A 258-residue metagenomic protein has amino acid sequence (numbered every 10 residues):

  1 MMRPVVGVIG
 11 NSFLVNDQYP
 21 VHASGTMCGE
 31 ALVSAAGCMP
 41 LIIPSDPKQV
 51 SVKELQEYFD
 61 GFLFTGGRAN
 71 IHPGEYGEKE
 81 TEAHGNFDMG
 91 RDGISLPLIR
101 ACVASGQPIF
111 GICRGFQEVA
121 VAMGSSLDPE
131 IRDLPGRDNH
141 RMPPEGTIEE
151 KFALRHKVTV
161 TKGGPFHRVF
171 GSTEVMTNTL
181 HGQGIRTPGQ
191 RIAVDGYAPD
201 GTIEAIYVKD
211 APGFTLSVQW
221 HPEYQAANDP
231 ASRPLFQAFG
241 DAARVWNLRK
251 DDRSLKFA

Functional and structural regions predicted by a protein language model:
M1-F110, V121-D128, R132-V169, M176 (+4 more regions): N-terminal beta1-alpha1 cap of cysteine-dependent amidohydrolase-like domains
G111, F116: Glycine-rich beta-to-alpha active-site loop
L216-Q219: Active-site-proximal beta-strand elements of phosphoester/diester hydrolases
